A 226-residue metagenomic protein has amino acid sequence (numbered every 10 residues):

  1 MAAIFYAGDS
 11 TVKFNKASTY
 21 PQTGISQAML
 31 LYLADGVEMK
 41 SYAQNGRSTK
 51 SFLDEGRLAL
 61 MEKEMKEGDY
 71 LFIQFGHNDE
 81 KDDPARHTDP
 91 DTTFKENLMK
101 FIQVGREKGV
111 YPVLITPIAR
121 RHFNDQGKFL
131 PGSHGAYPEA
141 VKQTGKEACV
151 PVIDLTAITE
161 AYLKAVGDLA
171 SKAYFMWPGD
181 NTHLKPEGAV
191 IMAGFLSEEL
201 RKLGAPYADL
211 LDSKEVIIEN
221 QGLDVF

Functional and structural regions predicted by a protein language model:
M1-Q44, A59-E67: Serine-esterase "nucleophile elbow" of acetyl-processing enzymes
S10, S48, N78: Gly/Ser/Thr-rich beta-alpha loop segments that engage phosphate groups in nucleotides
V12, F52, F175: Short clusters of hydrophobic/aromatic residues that line enzyme substrate/ligand-binding pockets
F14, T49-K50, K81, F123: Glycine/Thr-rich phosphate-binding loops of Rossmann-like dinucleotide-binding domains
R47-S48, D154: Short, solvent-exposed coil/turn linker segments
S48-G56: Structural motif
G56-P186, V190, G194-D212, N220-Q221 (+1 more regions): Alpha-helical cap/lid subdomain in secreted, periplasmic, or secretory-pathway luminal O-acyl-processing enzymes
